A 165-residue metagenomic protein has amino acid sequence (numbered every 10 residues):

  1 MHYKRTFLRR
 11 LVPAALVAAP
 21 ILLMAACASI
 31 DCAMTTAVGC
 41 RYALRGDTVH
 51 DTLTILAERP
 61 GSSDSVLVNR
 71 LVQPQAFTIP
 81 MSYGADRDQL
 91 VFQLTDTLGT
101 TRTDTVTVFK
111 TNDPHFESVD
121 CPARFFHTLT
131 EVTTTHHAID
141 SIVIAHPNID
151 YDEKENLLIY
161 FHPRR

Functional and structural regions predicted by a protein language model:
M1-C27: Sec-dependent bacterial lipoprotein signal peptides
H2, Y42, F161-R165: Signal peptide-directed secreted proteins
I21-R45: Bacterial Sec signal peptide processing site at the extreme N-terminus
C27-C32, T78-R165: Extracytoplasmic cysteine-anchoring/structural motifs
T36, L71-Q75, D86: Ser/Thr- and Asn-enriched, surface-exposed coil loops between beta-strands
G39, H50-T54, R87-Q89: Exposed beta-strand and adjacent loop surfaces of beta-rich binding modules that mediate intermolecular recognition
L44-G46, A57-G61, L94-G99: Short acidic, glycine-rich loop/turn motifs
T48-T78: Post-signal-peptide N-terminal segment of Sec-exported extracytoplasmic proteins
